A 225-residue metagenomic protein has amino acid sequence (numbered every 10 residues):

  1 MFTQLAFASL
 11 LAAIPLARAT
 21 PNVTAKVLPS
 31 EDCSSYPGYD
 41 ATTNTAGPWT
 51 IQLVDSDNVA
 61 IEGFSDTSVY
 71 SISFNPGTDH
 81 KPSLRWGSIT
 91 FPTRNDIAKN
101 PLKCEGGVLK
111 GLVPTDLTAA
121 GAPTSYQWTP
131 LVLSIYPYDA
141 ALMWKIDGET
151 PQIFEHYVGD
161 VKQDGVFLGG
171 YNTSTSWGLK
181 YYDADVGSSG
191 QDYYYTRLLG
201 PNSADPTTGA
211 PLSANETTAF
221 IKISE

Functional and structural regions predicted by a protein language model:
M1, D66-I72, L109, A119 (+1 more regions): Generic low-polarity alpha-helical segments
M1-V23: Fungal secretory targeting signals
P15, L28-P29, N100: Secretory pathway export signals and precursors
T20-D66, Y136-E225: Extracellular glycan/ECM-engagement signal in secreted proteins
S34-P101, E105: N-terminal helical submodule of small eukaryotic multi-pass membrane proteins
S73-V161: Extracellular-facing segments of soluble proteins and assemblies that are Gly/Ser/Thr-biased and enriched in aromatics
